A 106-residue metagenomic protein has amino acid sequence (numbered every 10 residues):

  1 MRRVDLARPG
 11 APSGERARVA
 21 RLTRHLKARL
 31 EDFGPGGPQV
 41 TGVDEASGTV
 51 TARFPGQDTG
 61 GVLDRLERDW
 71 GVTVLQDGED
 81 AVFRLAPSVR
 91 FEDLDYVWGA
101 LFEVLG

Functional and structural regions predicted by a protein language model:
M1-G14: Amphipathic alpha-helix from the class-I
V4, P55-Q57, S88: Generic structural motif
V4-A7, F33, V104: Phosphate/oxyanion-binding loops and surfaces in catalytic or ligand/nucleic-acid-binding neighborhoods
G10, G61, E92: Residues that form or flank phosphate/diphosphate-binding pockets in enzymes that use nucleotide phosphates
S13-A17, S88: Charge-dense, low-complexity intrinsically disordered segments
R16-K27, E31-D69: Conserved PLP-binding catalytic core of the aspartate aminotransferase-like
D64-G106: PLP-dependent enzyme catalytic core of the Aspartate aminotransferase-like
